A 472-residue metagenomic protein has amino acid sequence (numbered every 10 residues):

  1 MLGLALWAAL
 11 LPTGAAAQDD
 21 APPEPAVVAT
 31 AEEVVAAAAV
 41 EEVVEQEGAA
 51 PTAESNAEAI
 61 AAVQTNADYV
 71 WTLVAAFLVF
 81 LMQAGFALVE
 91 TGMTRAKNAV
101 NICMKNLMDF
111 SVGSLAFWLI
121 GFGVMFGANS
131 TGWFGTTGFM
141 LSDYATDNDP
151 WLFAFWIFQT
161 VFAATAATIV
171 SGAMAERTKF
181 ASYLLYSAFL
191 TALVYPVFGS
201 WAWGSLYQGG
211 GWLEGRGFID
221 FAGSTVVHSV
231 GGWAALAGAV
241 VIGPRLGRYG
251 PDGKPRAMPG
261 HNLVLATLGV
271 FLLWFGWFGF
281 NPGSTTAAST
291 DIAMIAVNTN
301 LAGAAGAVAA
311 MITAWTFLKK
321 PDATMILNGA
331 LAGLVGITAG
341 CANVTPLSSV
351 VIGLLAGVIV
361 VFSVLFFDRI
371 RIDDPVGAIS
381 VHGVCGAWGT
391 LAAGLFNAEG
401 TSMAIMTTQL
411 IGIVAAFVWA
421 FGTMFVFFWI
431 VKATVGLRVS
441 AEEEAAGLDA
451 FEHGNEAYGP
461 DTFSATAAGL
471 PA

Functional and structural regions predicted by a protein language model:
M1, P12, Q18-A472: Hydrophobic alpha-helical transmembrane bundles of multi-pass membrane proteins
L2-L6: Hydrophobic helical h-region of N-terminal Sec-dependent signal peptides in bacterial secretory/periplasmic proteins
A8-L10: Structural signal for alpha-helical transmembrane segments and their membrane-water exit/capping regions in multi-pass
